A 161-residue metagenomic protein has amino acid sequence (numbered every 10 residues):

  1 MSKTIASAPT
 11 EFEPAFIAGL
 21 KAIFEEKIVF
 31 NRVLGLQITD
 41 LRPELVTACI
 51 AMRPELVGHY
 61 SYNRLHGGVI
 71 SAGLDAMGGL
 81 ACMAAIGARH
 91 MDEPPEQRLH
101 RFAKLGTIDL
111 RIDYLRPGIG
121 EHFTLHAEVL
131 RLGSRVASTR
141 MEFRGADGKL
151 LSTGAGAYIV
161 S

Functional and structural regions predicted by a protein language model:
M1-S161: Terminal targeting signals and extreme-terminal segments of soluble enzymes
